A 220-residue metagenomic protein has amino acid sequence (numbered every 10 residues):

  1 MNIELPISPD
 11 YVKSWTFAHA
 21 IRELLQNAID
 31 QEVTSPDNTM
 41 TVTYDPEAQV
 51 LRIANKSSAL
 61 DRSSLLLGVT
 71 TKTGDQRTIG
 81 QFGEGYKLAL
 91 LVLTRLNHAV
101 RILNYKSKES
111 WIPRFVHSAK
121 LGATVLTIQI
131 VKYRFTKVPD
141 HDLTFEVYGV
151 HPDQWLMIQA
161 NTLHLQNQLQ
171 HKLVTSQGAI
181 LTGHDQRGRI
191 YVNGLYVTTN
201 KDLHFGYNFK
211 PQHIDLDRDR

Functional and structural regions predicted by a protein language model:
M1-E23, A28-D37, H98-R220: N-terminal assembly/transducer modules of large multi-domain enzymes, emphasizing dimerization/partner-binding
D37-A48: Short beta-strand/loop element within the Bergerat-fold HATPase_c
D45-E47, T94, K137-P139: Solvent-exposed loop and beta-edge segments used for protein-protein assembly and interaction
Q49-L51, L143: Short beta-strand element(s) in the Bergerat
R52-I112: Flexible ATP-lid and adjacent glycine-rich G1/G2 motifs of the Bergerat
